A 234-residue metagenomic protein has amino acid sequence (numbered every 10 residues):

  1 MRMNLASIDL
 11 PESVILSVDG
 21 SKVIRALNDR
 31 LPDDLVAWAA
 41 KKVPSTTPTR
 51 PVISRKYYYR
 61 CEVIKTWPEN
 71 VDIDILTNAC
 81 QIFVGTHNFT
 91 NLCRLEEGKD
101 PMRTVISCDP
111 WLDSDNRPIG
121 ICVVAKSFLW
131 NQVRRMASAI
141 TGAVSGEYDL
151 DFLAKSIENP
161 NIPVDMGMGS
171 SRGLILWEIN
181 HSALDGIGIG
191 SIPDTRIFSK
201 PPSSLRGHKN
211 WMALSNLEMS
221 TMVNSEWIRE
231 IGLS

Functional and structural regions predicted by a protein language model:
M1-N4, D9-V18, G85-S234: Core RNA-modification/binding signature centered on pseudouridine synthases
M1-T86, I228-S234: Catalytic/RNA-binding core of pseudouridine synthases
